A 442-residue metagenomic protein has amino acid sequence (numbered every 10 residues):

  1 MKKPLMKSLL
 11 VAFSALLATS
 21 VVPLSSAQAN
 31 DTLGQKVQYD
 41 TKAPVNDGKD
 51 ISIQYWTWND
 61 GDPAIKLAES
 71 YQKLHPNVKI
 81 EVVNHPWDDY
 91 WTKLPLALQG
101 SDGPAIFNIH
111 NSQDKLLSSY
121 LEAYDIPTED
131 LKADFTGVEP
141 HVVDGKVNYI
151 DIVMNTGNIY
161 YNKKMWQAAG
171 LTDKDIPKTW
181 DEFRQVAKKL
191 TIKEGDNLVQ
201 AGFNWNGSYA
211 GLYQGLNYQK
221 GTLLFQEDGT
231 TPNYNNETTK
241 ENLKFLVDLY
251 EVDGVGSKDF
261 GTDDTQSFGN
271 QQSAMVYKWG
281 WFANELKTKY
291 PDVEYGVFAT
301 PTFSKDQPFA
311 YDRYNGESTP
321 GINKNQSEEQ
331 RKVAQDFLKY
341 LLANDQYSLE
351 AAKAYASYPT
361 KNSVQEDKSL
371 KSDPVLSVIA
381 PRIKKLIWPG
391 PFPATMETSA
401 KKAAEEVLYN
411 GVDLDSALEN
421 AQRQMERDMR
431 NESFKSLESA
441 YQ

Functional and structural regions predicted by a protein language model:
N30-P44, I109-N158, R184, Q214 (+2 more regions): Hinge/lid segment of periplasmic solute-binding proteins
Y39, V45-D47, V142, F298 (+2 more regions): Long, aromatic- and glycine/proline-rich binding clefts that accommodate carbohydrate-like moieties
G48-N59, V78-V83, I106, N148: Short, well-ordered beta-strand elements
S70-T136, A168-G170, D175-K178, A274-M275 (+1 more regions): Extracytoplasmic "Venus flytrap"/periplasmic binding protein-like
K73-L74, K79-E81, A169, V252 (+1 more regions): Extracytoplasmic/periplasmic substrate-recognition and gating elements
A105, T128-W166, A201, Q307-D312 (+1 more regions): A structural signal for short loop-to-beta-strand junctions that line the ligand-binding cleft of periplasmic/secreted
N148-I152, G157, D181-T231, T238 (+1 more regions): Extracytoplasmic/periplasmic solute-binding protein
V186-K189, D228-K258: Glycine-centered hinge/linker elements that transmit conformational signals in sensory and ligand-binding systems
